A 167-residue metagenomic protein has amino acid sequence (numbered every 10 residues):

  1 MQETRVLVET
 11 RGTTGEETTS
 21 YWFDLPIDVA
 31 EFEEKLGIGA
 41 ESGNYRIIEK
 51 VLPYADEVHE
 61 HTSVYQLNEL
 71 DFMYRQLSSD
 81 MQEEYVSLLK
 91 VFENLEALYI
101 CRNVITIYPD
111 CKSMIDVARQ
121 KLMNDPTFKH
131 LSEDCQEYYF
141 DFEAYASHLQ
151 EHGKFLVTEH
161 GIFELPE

Functional and structural regions predicted by a protein language model:
M1-S42: N-terminal ordered "arm"
Q2-T4, Y54-T62, Q82, L88 (+2 more regions): Non-transmembrane, interaction-prone alpha-helical and coil segments associated with secretion and export
A30-L95: Structured domain cores in non-transmembrane regions
Y85-V86, K90-T127, P166: Extracytoplasmic/secretory-pathway segments with low complexity and glycosylation-like composition
R119-E167: Acidic, proline/glycine-rich low-complexity IDRs
